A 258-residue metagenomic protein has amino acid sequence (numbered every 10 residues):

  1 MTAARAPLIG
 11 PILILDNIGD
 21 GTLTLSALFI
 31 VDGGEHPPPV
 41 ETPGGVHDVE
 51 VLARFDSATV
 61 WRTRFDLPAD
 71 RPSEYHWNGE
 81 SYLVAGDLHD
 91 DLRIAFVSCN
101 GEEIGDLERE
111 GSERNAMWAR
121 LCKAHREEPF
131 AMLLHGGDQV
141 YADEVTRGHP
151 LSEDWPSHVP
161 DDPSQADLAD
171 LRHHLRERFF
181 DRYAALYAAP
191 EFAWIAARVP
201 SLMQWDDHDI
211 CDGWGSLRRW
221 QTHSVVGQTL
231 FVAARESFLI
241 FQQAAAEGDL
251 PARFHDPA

Functional and structural regions predicted by a protein language model:
M1-A258: Metal-dependent phosphoester/phosphodiester hydrolase catalytic core
